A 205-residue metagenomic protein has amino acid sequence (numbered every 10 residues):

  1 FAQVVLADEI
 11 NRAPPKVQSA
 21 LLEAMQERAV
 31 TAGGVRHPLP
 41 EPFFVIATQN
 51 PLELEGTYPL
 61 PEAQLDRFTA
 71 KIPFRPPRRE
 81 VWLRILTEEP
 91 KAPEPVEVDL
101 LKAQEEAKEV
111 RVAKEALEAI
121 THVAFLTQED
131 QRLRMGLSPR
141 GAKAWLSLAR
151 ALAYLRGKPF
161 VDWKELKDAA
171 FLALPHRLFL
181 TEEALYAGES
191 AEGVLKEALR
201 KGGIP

Functional and structural regions predicted by a protein language model:
Q3-V4, H176: The start of beta-strands in P-loop NTPase/AAA+ ATPase cores
V4, E9-E97, K102-E109, R150-L152: Canonical AAA+ ATPase core
A24, P76, V123, W145 (+1 more regions): Conserved catalytic core of Hanks-type protein kinase domains
P59, P73-P90, A107-E115, L174-P175 (+1 more regions): Non-catalytic accessory segments flanking P-loop/AAA+ NTPase cores
L86, I120, A124, A169-L174: Short alpha-helical scaffolding segments that buttress acidic/His motifs in well-ordered protein cores
E94-W145: Conserved AAA+ ATPase small/helical "lid" subdomain
E129-P205: C-terminal engagement/docking regions of AAA+ P-loop ATPases
